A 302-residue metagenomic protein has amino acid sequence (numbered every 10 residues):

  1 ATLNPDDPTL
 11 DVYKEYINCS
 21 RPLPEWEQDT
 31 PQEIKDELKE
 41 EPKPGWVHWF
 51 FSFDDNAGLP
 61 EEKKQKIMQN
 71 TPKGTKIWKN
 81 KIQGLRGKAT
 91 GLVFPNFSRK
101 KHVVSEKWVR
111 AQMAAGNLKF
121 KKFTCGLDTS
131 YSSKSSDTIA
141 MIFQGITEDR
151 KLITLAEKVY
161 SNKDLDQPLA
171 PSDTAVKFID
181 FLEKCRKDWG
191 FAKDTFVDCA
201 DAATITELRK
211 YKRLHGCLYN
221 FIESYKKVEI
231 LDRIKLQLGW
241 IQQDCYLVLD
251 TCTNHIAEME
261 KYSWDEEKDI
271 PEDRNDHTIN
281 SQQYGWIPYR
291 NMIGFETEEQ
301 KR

Functional and structural regions predicted by a protein language model:
A1-M68: ASCE P-loop NTPase helicase motor core
T2-N4, L127-T129, Q144, K193-A200 (+1 more regions): Short His-Asn-centered micro-motif
P44, N117-K122, K134-I139, T147-L155 (+1 more regions): Short gly/pro-enriched beta-turn/loop segments at secondary-structure junctions
H48-F50, T124, F221: Conserved beta-strand scaffold positions in the cores of enzyme catalytic domains, especially in NTP/NDP-utilizing
N56-T138: ATPase catalytic-site recognition across NTP-hydrolyzing enzymes
I139-Q144, Q283: Short beta-strand scaffold segments in enzyme catalytic cores
R150-D273, M292-R302: Mg2+-dependent endonuclease catalytic cores in nucleic-acid-processing enzymes, primarily RNase H-like
H277-Y289: Stable alpha-helical structural segments in soluble proteins, enriched in small hydrophobic residues
